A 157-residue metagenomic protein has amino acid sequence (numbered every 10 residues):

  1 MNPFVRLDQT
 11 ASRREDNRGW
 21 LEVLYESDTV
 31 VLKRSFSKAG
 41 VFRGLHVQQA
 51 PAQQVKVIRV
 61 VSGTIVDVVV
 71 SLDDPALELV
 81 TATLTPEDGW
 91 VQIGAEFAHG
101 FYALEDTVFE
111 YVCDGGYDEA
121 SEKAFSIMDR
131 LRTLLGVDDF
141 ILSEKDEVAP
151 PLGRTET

Functional and structural regions predicted by a protein language model:
M1-T85, V108-Y111, G115-S121, F125-T157: Non-catalytic, conserved peripheral segments adjacent to functional cores
L84-E105: Conserved metal-binding segment of the jelly-roll/cupin
